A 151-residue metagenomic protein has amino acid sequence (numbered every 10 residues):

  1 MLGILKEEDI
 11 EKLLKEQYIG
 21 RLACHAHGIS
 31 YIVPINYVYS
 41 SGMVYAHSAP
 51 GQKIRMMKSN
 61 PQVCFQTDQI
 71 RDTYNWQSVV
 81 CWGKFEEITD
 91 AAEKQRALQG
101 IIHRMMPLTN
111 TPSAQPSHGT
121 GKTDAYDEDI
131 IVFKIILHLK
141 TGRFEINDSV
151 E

Functional and structural regions predicted by a protein language model:
M1-R21: Short, basic/aromatic recognition patches
Q17-A49, F65-Q66: Short beta-strand segments
A26, Q69, I136-L139: Short, structured patches in soluble enzyme cores that scaffold and shape functional sites
S48-G51, N60-D68, S113-T120: Short acidic (Asp/Glu) patches
Q52-I54, S149-V150: Short, surface-exposed beta-strand-loop junctions and turns on beta-sheet-rich folds
K53-N60, C64-I88: Helix-adjacent hinge/juxtasegments
Q77-E151: Charged, gly/pro-rich active-site loop segments
